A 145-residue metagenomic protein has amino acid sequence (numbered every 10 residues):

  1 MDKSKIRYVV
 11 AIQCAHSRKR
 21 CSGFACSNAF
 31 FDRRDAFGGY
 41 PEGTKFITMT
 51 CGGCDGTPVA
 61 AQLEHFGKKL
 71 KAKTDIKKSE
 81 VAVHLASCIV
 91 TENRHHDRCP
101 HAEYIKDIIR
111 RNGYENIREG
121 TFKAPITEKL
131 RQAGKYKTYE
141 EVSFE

Functional and structural regions predicted by a protein language model:
M1-K3: Basic/polar N-terminal segments that are highly enriched at the extreme N-terminus, encompassing both cleavable
K5-K73, R94-I108, E115-N116, K123 (+2 more regions): Conserved mixed alpha/beta catalytic, RNA-binding, or beta-rich assembly cores of soluble enzyme, regulatory
Y8-V10, V81-H84: Structural motif
A72, K77, S87-I89: A basic- and aromatic-enriched beta-loop-alpha substructure that forms the phosphate/nucleotide- and DNA/RNA-contacting
K78-E80, Y114: Intrinsically disordered, low-complexity regions
H84-I89, C99: N-terminal glycine-rich "phosphate-gripper" loop used for MgATP/nucleotide binding and carboxylate activation
S87-V90, G120-I126: Short beta-alpha junction loops
